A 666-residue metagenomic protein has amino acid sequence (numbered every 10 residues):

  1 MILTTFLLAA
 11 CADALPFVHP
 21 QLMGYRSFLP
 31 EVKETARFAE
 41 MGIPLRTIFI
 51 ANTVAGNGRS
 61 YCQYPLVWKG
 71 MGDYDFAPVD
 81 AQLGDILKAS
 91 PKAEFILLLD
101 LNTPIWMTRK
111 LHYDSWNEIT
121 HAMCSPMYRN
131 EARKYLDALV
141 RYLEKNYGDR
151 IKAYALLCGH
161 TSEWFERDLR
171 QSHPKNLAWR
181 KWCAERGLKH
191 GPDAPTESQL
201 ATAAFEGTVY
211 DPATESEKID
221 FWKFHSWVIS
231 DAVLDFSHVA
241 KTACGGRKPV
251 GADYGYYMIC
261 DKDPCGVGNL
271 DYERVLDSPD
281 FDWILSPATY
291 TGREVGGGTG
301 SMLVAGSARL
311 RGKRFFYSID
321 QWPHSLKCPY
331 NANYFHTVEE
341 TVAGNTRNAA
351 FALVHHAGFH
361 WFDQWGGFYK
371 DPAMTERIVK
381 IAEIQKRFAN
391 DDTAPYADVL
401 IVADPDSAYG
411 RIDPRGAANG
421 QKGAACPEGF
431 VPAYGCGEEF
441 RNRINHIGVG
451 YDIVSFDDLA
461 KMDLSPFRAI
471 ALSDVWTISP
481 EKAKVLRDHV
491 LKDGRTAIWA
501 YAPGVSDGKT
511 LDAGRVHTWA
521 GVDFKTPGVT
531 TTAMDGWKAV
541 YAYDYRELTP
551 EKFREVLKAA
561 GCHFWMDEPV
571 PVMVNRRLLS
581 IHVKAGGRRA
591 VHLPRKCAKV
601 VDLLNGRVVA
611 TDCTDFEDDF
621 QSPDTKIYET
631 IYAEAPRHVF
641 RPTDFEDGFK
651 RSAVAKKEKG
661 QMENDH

Functional and structural regions predicted by a protein language model:
C11-M41, N390: N-terminal carbohydrate-binding accessory modules
V18-L29, S60-A77, S115-K134, T214-D231 (+7 more regions): The substrate-binding groove and active-site-proximal loops of carbohydrate-active enzymes, especially glycoside
P20-Y25, L45-I48, F95-L99, K152-L156 (+4 more regions): Hydrophobic faces of well-ordered beta-strands that scaffold small-molecule active sites in alpha/beta enzyme cores
S27-F38, K262-L276, T341-A349, L459: Short, acidic/polar
E31-N117, V140, D235-A243, T477: Aromatic-lined substrate-binding rim segments of carbohydrate-active enzymes
T35-G42, Q82-K92, Y147, E273-P279 (+1 more regions): Acidic (Asp/Glu)-rich catalytic clusters
D100, R109-D282, S286-Y290, G298 (+1 more regions): Polysaccharide-binding and catalytic clefts of secreted carbohydrate-active enzymes
T242, G246-R247, S278, D282-F649: Carbohydrate-binding surfaces of carbohydrate-active enzymes
